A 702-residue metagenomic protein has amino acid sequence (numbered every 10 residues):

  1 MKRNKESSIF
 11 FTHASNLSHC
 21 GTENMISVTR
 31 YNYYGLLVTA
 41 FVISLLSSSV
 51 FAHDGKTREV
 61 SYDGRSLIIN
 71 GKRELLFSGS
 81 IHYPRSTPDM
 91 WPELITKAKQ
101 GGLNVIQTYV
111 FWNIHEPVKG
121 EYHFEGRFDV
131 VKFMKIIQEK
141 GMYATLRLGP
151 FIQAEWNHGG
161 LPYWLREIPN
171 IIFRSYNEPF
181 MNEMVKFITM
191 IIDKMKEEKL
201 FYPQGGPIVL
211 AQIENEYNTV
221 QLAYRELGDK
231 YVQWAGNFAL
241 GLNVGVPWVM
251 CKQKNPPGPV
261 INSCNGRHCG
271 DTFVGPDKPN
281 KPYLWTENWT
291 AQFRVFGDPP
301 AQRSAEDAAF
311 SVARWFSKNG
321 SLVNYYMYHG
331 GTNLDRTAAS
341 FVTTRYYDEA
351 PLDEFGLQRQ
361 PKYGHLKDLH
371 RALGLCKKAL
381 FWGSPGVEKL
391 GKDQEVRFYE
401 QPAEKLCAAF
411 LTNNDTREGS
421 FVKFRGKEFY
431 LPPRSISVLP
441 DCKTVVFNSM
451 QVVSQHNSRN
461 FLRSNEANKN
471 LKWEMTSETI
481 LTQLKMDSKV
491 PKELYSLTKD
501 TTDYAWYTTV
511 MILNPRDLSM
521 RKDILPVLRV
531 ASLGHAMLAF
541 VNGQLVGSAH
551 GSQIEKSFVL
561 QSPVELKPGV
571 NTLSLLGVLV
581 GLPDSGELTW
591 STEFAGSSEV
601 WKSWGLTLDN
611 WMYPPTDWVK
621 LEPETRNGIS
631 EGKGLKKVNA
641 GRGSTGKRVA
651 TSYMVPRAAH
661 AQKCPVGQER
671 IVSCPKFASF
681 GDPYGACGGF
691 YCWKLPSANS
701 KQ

Functional and structural regions predicted by a protein language model:
M1-V42: Classical eukaryotic N-terminal signal peptides for Sec-dependent ER targeting/secretion, especially the positively
I26, R30, G35, M184-K194 (+8 more regions): Carbohydrate-binding surfaces of carbohydrate-active enzymes
A40, S44-V105, K135, Y143: N-terminal carbohydrate-binding accessory modules
G55, L146, P150-E183, T189-V323: Substrate-binding/catalytic cleft of secreted carbohydrate-active enzymes, primarily glycoside hydrolases
H82-Q100, K119-Q138, K230, L518-L528 (+3 more regions): Aromatic- and glycine-enriched glycan-recognition loops and surfaces that form the carbohydrate-binding subsites
P88-P92, V118-K119, R147-G149, E155-G160 (+8 more regions): Short, solvent-exposed loop/turn and secondary-structure capping segments
M90-Y163, G236-G241: Aromatic-lined substrate-binding rim segments of carbohydrate-active enzymes
G641-Q702: Extracellular, modular beta-sheet/disulfide-rich ectodomains of secreted and cell-surface proteins
